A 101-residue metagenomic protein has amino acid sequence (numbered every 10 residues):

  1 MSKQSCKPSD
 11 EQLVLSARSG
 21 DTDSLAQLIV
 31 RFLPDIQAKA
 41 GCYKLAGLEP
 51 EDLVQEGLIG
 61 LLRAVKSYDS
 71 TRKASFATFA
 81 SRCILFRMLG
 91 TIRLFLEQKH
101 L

Functional and structural regions predicted by a protein language model:
M1-Q98: Alpha-helical promoter-recognition and RNA polymerase-docking modules of transcription initiation factors, dominated by
